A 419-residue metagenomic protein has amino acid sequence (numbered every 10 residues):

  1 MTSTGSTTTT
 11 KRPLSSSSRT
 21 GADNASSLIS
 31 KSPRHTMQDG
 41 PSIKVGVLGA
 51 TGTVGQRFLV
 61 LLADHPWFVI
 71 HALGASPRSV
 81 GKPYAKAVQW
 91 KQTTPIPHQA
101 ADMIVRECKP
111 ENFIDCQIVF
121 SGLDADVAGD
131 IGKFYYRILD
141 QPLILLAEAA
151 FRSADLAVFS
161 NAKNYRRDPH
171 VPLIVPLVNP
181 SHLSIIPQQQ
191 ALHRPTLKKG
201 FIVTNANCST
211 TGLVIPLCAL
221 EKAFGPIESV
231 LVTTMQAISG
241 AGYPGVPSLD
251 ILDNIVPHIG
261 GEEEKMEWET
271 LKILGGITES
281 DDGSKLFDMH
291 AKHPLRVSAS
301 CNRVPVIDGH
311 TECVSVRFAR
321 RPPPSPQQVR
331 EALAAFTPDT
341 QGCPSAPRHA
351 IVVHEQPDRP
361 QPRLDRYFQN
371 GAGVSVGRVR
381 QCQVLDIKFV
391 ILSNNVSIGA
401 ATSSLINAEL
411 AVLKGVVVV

Functional and structural regions predicted by a protein language model:
T2-H258, K292-R296, R320, G342 (+5 more regions): N-terminal Rossmann-like NAD(P) cofactor-binding subdomain of oxidoreductases, focused on the glycine-rich
P77, D126, E262, I277-D281 (+2 more regions): Short secondary-structure junctions and interdomain/linker hinges
Y135, I273, I277, L333-F336 (+1 more regions): Alpha-helix boundary/capping residues
I144, L213, E263-E267, P326: A structural signal for well-ordered alpha-helical scaffolds and beta->alpha junctions
E262-S315: Oxyanion-binding "anion nests"
S298-R303, D308-V419: C-terminal active-site/capping subdomain that shapes the small-molecule cofactor and substrate pocket of enzyme
